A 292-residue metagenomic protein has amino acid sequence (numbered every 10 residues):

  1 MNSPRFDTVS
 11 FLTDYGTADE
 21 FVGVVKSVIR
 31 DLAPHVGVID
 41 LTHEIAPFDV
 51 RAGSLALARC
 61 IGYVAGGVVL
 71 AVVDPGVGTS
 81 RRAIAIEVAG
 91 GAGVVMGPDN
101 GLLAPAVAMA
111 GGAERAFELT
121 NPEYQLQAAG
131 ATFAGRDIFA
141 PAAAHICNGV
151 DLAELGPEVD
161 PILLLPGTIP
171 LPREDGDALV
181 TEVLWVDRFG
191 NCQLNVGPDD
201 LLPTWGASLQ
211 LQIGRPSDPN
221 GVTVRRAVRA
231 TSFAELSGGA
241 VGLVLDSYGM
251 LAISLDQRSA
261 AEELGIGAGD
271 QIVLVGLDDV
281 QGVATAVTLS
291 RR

Functional and structural regions predicted by a protein language model:
N2-T13, D19-V73: Alpha/propeptide regions of enzymes that mature by internal proteolysis
T8, L32-V38, A52, Y63-G66 (+2 more regions): Active-site histidine-anchored catalytic micro-motif
T13-Y15, L41, V72-P75, V88-A89 (+9 more regions): Fold-independent oxyanion-binding glycine-rich loops and adjacent beta-strand/coil segments at enzyme active sites
A18, V22, V50-S54, A131-F139 (+2 more regions): Generic structural signal for well-ordered, non-membrane alpha-helical segments in soluble metabolic enzymes
V25-R30, E87, G112, P198-L202 (+4 more regions): Short, solvent-exposed amphipathic alpha-helical segments in soluble enzyme and RNA/protein-processing domains
L126-W205: Anionic-ligand-binding alpha/beta catalytic cores of soluble enzymes and soluble regulatory domains that recognize
N195-G249: A C-terminal functional module that forms or caps the active site or interfaces directly with catalytic machinery
V228-R292: ATP/nucleoside-binding phosphotransfer catalytic cores, i.e., glycine-rich phosphate-binding loops
